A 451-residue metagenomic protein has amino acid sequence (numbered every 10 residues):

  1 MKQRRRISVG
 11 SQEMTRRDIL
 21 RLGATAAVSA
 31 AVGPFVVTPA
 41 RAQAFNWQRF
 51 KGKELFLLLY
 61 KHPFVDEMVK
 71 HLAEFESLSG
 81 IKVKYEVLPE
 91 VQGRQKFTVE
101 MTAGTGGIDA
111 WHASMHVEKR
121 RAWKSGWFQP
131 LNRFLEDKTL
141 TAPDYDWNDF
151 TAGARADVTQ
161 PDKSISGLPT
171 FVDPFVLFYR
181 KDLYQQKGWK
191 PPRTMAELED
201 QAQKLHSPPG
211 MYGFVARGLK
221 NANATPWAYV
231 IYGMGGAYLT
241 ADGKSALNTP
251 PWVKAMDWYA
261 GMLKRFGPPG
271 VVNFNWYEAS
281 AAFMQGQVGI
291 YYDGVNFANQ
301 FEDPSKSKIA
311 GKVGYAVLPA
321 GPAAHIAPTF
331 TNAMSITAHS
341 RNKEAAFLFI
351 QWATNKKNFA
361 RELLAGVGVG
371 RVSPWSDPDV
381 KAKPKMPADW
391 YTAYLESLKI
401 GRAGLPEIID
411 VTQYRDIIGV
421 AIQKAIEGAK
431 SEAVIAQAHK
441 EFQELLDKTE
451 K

Functional and structural regions predicted by a protein language model:
M1-D18, A30-V32, T38-R41: N-terminal secretory signal peptides
Q43-R49, H116-P174, A310-G314, A382-M386: Hinge/lid segment of periplasmic solute-binding proteins
W47-G52, N132-F150, G236-K254, D303-K308 (+3 more regions): Short, solvent-exposed loop/beta-turn-alpha elements that line the ligand-binding surface or hinge of extracytoplasmic
Q48-F50, K82, Q185, S397-K451: Conserved C-terminal helix/tail region of periplasmic/extracytoplasmic solute-binding proteins
P63, N148, V313-A316, L364-V420 (+2 more regions): Long, aromatic- and glycine/proline-rich binding clefts that accommodate carbohydrate-like moieties
E74-F150, D182, Q186-R193, G289-I290 (+2 more regions): Extracytoplasmic "Venus flytrap"/periplasmic binding protein-like
R155-T170, F175, E197-S245, V288: Extracytoplasmic/periplasmic solute-binding protein
A202-P208, G243-V272, L318: Glycine-centered hinge/linker elements that transmit conformational signals in sensory and ligand-binding systems
